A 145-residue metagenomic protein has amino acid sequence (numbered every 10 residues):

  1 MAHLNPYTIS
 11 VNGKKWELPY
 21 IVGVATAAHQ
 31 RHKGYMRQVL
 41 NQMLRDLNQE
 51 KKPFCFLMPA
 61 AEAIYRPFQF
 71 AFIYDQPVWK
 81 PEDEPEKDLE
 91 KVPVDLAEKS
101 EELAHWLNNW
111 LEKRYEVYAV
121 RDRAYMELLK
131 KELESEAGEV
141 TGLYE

Functional and structural regions predicted by a protein language model:
M1-Y7, L18-Y20, A25, F56 (+1 more regions): Conserved beta-strand in the GNAT
Y7-I9, H29, E62: Short coil/turn motifs at secondary-structure junctions
G23-T26, H32-Q49: Conserved acetyl-CoA-binding loop-helix of GNAT-fold acetyltransferases
V39-M43, A60, L129: Short, hydrophobic/aromatic alpha-helical segments in well-folded domains
Q49-P53, P59-P77: Conserved active-site alpha-helix within GNAT-family acetyltransferase domains
Q76-E145: Amide-forming acyltransferase catalytic core, primarily the GNAT-like/NAT-type and related acyltransferase folds
